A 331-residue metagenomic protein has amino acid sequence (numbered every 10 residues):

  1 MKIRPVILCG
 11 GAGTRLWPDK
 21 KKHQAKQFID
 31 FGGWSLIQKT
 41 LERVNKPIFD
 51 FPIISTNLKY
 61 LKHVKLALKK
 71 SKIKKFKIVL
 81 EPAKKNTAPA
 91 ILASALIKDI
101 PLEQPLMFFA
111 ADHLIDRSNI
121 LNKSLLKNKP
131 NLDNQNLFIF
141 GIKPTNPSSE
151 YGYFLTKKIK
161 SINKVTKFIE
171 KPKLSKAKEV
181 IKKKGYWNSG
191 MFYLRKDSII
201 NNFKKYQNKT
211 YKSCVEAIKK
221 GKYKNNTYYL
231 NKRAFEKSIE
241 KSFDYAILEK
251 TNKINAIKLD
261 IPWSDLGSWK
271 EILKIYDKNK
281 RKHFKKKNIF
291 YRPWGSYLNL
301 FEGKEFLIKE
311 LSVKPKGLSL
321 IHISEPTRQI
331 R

Functional and structural regions predicted by a protein language model:
M1-I7, T14-K22, D30, W34-F108 (+1 more regions): Conserved N-terminal catalytic core of the sugar/cofactor nucleotidyltransferase
L8-C9, S55, M107-A110, I139-K143 (+2 more regions): Short beta-strand segments
F28, I37, S94, D112 (+3 more regions): Residue-level signal for inorganic ion chemistry
I73-I159, I200-Y206: Conserved beta-loop-beta/alpha segment of the NTase-like Rossmann-fold superfamily that binds/positions NTPs
L137-I139, Y153, M191-Y193, I308-S312: Conserved hydrophobic/aromatic beta-strand scaffold that supports enzyme active sites
P144, Y153-F284: Catalytic core of tubulin tyrosine ligase-like
F154-L155, D277-E310, P315-L318, I330: A short, N-terminal "cap"/entry segment at the start of jelly-roll beta-barrel domains of the cupin/DSBH fold
I321-H322, P326-R331: Single conserved hydrophobic/aromatic residue that forms the stacking wall/gate of nucleotide- or nucleobase-binding
